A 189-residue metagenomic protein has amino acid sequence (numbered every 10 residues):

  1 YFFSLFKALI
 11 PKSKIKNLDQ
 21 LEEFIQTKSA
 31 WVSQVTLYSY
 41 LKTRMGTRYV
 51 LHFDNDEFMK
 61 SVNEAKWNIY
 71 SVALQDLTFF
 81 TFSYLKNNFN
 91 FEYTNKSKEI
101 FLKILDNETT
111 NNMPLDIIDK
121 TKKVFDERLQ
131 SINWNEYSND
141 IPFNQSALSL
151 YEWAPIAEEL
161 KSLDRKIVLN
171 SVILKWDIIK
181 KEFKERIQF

Functional and structural regions predicted by a protein language model:
Y1-D54, E64: Leu/Val/Ala/Ile-rich N-terminal alpha-helices, chiefly Sec-type signal peptides and the beginnings
F3-I10, E22, K98, L102 (+4 more regions): Residue-level detector of alpha-helical secondary structure
Y38, K42, T78-K86, L102-T110 (+3 more regions): Alpha-helical repeat scaffolds in large eukaryotic proteins
Y40-N90: N-terminal interaction modules that seed assembly of large macromolecular complexes
V50-F53, K86-I100, M113-I117: Short acidic alpha-helical/loop segments enriched in Asp/Glu that coordinate divalent cations
S61-A65, K98-N112: Eukaryote-specific, cytoplasm-facing alpha-helical/coiled-coil scaffolding segments in long proteins
N68-V72, D76, K96, M113-D116 (+1 more regions): Residues within HEAT/ARM-like alpha-solenoid scaffolds
D106-F189: Helix-driven interaction modules
